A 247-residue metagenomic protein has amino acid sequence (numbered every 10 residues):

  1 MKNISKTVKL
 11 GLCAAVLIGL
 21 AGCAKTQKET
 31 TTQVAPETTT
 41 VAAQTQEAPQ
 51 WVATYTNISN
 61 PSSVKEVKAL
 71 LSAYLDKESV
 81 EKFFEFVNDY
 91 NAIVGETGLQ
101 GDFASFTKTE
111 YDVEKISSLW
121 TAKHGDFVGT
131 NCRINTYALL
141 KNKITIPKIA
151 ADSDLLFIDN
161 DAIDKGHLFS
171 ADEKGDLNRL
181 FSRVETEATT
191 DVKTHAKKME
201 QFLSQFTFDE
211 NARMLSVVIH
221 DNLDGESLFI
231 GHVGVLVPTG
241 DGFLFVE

Functional and structural regions predicted by a protein language model:
K2-G11: Bacterial N-terminal signal peptides that target proteins for export
A14-L17: Short, linear, compositionally biased motifs with a strong N-terminal bias
G19-G22: C-terminal motif of bacterial Sec signal peptides marking the signal peptidase cleavage site
A24-E247: Cysteine-nucleophile amide-bond enzymes
